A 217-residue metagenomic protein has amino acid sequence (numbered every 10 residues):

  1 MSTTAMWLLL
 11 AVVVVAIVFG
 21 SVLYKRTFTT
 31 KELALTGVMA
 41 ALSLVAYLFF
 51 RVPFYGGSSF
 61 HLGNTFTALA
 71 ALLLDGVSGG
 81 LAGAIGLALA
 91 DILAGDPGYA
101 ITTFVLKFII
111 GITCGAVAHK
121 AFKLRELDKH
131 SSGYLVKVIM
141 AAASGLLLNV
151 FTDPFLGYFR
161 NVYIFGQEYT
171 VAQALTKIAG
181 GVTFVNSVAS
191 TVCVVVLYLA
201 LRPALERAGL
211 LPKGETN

Functional and structural regions predicted by a protein language model:
M1-N217: Loop-helix junctions at membrane interfaces
